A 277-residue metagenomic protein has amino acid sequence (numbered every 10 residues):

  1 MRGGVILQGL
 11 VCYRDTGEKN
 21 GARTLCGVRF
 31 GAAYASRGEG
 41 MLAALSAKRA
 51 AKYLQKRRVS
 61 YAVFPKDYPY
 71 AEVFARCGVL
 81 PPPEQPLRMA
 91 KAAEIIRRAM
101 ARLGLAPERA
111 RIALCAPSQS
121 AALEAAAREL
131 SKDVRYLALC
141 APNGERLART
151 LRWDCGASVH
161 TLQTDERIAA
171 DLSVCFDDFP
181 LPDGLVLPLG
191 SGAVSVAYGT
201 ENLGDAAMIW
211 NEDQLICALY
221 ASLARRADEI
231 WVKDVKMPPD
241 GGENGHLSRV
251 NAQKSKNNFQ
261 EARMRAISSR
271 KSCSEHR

Functional and structural regions predicted by a protein language model:
M1-G27: N-terminal basic/disordered segments at the start of proteins
M1-R2, A51-V59, A75-R76, L105-E108 (+3 more regions): Flexible, charged surface loops at secondary-structure boundaries
Y13-R14, R37-G38, F64-D67, C115-S118 (+3 more regions): Structural motif
N20-A22, A71-G78, L147-W153, I168 (+1 more regions): Short loop/helix-cap segments at secondary-structure boundaries that form the rim of catalytic
G21, Y34, P188-R277: Adenosine-phosphate binding glycine-rich loop
V28-P107, N202-G241: Glycine/serine-rich phosphate-binding loop and adjoining beta1-alpha1 elements at the start of nucleotide-handling
R102-E166: Glycine-rich phosphate/diphosphate-binding loop of Rossmann-like nucleotide-binding domains
A157-I209: Rossmann-like adenosine-cofactor binding region
